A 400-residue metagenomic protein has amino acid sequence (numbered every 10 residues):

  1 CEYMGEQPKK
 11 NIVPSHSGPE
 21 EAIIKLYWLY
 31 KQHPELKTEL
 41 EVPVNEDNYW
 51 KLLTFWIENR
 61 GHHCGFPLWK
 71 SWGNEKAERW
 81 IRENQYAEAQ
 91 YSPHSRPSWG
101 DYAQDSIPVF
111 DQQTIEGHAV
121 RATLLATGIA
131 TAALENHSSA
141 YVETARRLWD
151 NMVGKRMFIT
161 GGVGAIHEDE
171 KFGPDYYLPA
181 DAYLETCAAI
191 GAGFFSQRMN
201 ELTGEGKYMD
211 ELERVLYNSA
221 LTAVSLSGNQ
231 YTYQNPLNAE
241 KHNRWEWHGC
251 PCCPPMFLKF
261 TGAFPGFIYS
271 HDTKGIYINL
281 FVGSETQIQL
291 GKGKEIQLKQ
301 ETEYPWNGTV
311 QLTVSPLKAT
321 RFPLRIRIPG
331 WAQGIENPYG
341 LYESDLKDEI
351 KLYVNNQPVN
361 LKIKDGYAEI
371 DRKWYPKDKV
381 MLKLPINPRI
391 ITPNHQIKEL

Functional and structural regions predicted by a protein language model:
C1-L400: Glycan-recognition and catalytic cores of secretory/periplasmic carbohydrate-active enzymes
